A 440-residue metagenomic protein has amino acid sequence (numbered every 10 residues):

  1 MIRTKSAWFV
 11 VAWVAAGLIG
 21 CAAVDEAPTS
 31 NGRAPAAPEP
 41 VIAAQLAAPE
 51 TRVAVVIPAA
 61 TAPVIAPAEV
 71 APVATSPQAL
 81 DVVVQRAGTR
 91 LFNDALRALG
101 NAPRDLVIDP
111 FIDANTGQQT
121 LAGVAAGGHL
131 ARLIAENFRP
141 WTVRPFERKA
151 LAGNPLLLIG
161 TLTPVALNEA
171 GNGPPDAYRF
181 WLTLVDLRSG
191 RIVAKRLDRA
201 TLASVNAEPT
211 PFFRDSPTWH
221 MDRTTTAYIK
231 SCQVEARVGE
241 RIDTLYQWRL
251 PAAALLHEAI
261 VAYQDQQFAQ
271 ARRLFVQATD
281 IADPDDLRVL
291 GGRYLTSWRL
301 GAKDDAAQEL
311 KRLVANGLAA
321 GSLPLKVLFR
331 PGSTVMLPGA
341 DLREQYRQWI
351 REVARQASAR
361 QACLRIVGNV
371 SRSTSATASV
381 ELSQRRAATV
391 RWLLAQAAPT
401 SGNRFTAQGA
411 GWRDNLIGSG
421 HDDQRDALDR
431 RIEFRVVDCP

Functional and structural regions predicted by a protein language model:
G17-G20: C-terminal motif of bacterial Sec signal peptides marking the signal peptidase cleavage site
A22-I65, E69-A102, L187-D280: C-terminal/domain-edge helix-coil "capping" segments
A66-V83, L318-E352, V370-T377: Short, solvent-exposed beta-strand/turn patches at coil↔beta or beta↔helix junctions that act as interaction loops
L80-L99, T334-V367, A395, F434-P440: Periplasmic peptidoglycan-binding/anchoring modules of Gram-negative envelope and division proteins
V82-R86, D94-A152, A397, G402: N-terminal segment of the mature soluble domain
L91, D105-P110, E136, R144-T183 (+1 more regions): A short, hydrophobic beta-strand-centered structural micro-motif
N101-G117, L323-S333, I350-A387, F405-G418: Short, surface-exposed beta-strand segments enriched in small/polar/acidic residues
G117-G127, A131-R132, D304, L337-A340 (+1 more regions): Periplasmic OmpA-like peptidoglycan-binding domain that tethers envelope proteins to the cell wall
